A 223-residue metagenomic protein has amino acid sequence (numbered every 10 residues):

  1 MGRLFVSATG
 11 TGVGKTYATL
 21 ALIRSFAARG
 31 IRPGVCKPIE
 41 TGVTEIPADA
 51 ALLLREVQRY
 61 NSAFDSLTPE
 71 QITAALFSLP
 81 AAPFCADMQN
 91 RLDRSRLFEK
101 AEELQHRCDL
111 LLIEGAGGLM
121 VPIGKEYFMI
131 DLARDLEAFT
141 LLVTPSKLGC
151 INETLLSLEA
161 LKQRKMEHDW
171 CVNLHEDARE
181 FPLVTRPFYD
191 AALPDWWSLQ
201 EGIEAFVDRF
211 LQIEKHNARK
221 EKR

Functional and structural regions predicted by a protein language model:
R3-F5, G34, L110-L112, F139: Residue-level preference for the first positions of well-ordered beta-strands
F5-L20: Glycine-rich phosphate-binding P-loop
S7-A8, A81, G115-G117, N173-L174 (+1 more regions): Glycine-rich beta-strand-to-loop/alpha-helix junction loops that act as flexible
Y17-R91, E102-E103: N-terminal phosphate/diphosphate-binding loop that engages ATP/GTP or pyrophosphate donors across diverse enzyme folds
L22, A116-D195: Conserved catalytic-core segment of NTP-binding enzymes
R29, V207, L211-E214: SAM-dependent transferase fold signal centered on methyltransferase-like domains, encompassing both Class I
P80-I123, I130: Phosphate-binding/switch loop-helix module in NTP-utilizing enzymes
D190-D208: Beta-strand-loop-alpha "switch" segments that mediate conformational coupling across diverse proteins
